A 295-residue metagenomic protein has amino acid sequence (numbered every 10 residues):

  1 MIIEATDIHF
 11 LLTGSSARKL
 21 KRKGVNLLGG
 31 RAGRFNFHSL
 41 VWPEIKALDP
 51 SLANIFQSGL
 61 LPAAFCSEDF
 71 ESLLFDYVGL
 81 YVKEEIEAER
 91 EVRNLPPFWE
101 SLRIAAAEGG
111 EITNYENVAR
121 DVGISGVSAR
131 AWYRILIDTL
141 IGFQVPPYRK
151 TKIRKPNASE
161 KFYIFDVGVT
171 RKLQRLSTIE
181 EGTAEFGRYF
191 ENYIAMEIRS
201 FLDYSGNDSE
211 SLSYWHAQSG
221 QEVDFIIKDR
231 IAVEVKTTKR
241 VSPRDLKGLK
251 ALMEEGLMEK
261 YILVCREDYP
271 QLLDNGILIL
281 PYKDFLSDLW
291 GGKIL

Functional and structural regions predicted by a protein language model:
H9-S15: Structural recognition of the conserved hydrophobic beta-strand(s) that form the central parallel beta-sheet of P-loop
A17-K19, L263-P270: Short, polar loop motifs at secondary-structure junctions
R18-G33, L48-P50: Short regulatory helix/loop adjacent to the ATP-binding pocket of P-loop NTPases
G33-K46, E68: Conserved AAA+ ATPase "SRH/arginine-finger" region at the nucleotide-binding site
S72-I231: Accessory nucleic acid-recognition modules appended to NTPase machines
K228-V241: Active-site ExK catalytic segment of metal-dependent nucleases
D268-L295: Domain-level recognition of nuclease-like catalytic cores that cleave nucleotide substrates
